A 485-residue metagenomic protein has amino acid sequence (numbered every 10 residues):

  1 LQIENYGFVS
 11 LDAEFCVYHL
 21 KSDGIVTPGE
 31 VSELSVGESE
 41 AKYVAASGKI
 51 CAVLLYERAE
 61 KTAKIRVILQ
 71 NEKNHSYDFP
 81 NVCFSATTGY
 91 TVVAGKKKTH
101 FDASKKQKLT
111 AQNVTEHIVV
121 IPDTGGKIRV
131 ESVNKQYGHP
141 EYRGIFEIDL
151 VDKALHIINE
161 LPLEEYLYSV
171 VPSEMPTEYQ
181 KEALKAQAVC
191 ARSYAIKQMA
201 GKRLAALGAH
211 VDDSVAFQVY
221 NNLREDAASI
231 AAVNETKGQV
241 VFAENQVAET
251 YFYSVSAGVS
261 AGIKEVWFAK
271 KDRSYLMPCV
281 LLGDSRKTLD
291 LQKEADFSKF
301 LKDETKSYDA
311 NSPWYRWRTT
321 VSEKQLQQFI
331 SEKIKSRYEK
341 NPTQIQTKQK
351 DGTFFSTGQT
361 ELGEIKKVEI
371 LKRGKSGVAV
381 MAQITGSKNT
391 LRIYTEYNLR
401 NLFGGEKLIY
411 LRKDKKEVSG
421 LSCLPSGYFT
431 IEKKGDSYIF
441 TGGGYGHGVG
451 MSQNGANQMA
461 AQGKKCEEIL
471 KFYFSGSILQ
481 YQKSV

Functional and structural regions predicted by a protein language model:
L1-V485: Conserved, single-site charged/polar hotspot
